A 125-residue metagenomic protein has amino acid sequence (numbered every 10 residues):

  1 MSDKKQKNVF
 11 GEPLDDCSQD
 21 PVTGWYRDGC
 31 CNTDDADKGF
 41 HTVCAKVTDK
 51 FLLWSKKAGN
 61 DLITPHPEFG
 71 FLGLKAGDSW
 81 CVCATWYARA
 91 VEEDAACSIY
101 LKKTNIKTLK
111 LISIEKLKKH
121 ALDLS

Functional and structural regions predicted by a protein language model:
M1-K50, I114, A121-D123: Extended boundary segments
K46-D61: Short, basic/aromatic beta-hairpin or loop at an interaction surface
I63-G70: Short alpha-helix capping/helix-loop boundary micro-motifs
Y87-K110: Short, compositionally biased
N105-S125: Glycine- and charge-enriched low-complexity intrinsically disordered segments
